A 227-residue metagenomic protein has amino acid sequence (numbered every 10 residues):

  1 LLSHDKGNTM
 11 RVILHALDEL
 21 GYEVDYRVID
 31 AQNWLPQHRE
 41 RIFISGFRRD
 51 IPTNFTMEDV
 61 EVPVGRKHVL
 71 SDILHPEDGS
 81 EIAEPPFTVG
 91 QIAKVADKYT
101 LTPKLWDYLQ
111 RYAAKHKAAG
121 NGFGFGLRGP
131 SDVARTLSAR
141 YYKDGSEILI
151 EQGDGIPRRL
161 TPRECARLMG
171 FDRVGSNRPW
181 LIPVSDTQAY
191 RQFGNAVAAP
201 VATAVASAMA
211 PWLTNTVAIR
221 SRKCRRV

Functional and structural regions predicted by a protein language model:
L1-T136, R140-Y142: Class I S-adenosyl-L-methionine
V95-V227: C-terminal target-recognition/interaction regions appended to catalytic cores
